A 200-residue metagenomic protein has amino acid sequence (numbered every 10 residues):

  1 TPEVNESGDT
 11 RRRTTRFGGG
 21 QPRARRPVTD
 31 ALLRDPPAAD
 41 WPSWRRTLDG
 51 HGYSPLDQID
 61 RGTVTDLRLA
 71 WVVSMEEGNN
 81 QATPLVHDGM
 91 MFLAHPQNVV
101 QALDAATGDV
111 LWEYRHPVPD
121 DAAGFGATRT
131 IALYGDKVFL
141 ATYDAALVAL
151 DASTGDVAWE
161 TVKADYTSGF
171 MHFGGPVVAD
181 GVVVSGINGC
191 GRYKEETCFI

Functional and structural regions predicted by a protein language model:
R11-M75, D109-V118, D156-D165: Aromatic (tryptophan-biased) beta-strands that constitute blades/sheets of beta-rich domains
A39, S54, N98, A145 (+1 more regions): Repetitive beta-architecture junctions, highlighting loop-to-beta-strand starts across blade-like repeats
V72-L85, E113-G135, E160-G175, C190-E195: Extracytoplasmic beta-rich repeat domains
D104-T107, D151-T154: Short loop/turn segments that connect beta-strands within beta-propeller blades
